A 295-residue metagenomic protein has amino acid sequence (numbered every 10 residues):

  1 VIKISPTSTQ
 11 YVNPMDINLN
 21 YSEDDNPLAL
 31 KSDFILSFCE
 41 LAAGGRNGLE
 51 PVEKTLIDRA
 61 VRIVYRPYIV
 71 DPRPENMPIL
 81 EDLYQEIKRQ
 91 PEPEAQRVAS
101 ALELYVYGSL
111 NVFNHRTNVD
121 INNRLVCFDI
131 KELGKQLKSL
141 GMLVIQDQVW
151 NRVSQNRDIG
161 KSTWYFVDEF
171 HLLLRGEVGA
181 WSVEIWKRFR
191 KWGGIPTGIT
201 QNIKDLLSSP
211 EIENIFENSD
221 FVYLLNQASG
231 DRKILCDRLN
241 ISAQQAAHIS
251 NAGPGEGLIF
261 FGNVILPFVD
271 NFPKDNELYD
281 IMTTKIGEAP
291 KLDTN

Functional and structural regions predicted by a protein language model:
V1-I4, I195-I199, V222-L225: Short hydrophobic alpha-helical runs that function as membrane-insertion/retention elements
I2-P6, V12-G194, L207-P210, H248-A252 (+1 more regions): P-loop NTPase motor domains
S8, N202: A generic "binding-loop/recognition-motif" signal
Q10-D16, D231-C236: Short, charged, surface-exposed secondary-structure boundary motifs
D129, D168, I199-T200, L225-N226: Conserved beta-strand segments of the P-loop GTPase G domain that flank and frequently precede/overlap
I203-N295: C-terminal regions of RecA-like/P-loop NTPase motor modules
